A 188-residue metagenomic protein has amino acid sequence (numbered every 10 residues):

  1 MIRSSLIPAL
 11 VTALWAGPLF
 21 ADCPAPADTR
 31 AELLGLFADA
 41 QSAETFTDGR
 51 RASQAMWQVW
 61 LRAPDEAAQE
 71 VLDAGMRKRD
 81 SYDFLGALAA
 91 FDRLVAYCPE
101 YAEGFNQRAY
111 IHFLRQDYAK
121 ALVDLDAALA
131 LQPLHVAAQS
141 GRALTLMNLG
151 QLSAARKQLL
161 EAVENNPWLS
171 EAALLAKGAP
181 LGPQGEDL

Functional and structural regions predicted by a protein language model:
L19-D73: N-terminal leader/linker segments that initiate helical-solenoid repeat arrays
F37, Q54-W57, D92, D126 (+1 more regions): Alpha-solenoid helical repeat scaffolds
Q41-S42, M147-S170: TPR/TPR-like (Sel1-like) alpha-helical repeat modules
F46-G49, F84, Y118, L152: TPR-repeat structural position
D65-L131: Alpha-helical adaptor scaffolds
D73, Q107, G141, L175-A176: Canonical tetratricopeptide repeat
D80, L114, N148-L149, L181-P183: Register position in tetratricopeptide repeats
